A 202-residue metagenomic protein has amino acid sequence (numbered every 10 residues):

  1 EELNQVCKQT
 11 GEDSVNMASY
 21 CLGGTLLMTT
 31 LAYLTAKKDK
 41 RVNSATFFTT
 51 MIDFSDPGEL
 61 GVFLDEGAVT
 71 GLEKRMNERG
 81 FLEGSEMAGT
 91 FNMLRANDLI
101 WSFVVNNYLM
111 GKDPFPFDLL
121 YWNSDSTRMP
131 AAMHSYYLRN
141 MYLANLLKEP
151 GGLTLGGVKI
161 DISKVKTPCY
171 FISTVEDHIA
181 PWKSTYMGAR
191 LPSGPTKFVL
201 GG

Functional and structural regions predicted by a protein language model:
L3-G23: Alpha/beta-hydrolase fold nucleophile elbow
K8-D13, T30-H134, N145: Alpha/beta-hydrolase-fold enzymes
E12, F103-V104, P150-I160: Active-site-adjacent structural elements in folded domains
S19, S44-T49, K197-G202: A generic structural motif
E78-R79, L155-K166: The feature captures the conserved acid-bearing segment of alpha/beta-hydrolase catalytic domains
L138, G188, P192-G202: Catalytic histidine neighborhood in serine/cysteine hydrolases with alpha/beta-hydrolase-type architecture
V165, F171-S173, D177: Short beta-strand/loop motif that positions the catalytic acidic residue of the alpha/beta-hydrolase fold
H178-S184: Conserved alpha/beta-hydrolase "acid-adjacent" motif
